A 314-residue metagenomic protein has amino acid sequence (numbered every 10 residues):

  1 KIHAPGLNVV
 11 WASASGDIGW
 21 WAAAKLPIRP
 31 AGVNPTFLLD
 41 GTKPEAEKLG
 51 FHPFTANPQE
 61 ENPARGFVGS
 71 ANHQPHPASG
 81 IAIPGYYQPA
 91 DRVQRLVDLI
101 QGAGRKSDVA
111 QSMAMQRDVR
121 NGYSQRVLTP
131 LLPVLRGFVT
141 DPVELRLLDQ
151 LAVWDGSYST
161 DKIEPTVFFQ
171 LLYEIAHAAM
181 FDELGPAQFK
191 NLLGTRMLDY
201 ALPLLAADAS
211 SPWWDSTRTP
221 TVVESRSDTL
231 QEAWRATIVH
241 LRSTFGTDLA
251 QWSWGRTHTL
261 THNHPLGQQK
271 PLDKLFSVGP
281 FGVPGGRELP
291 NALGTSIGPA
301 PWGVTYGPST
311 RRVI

Functional and structural regions predicted by a protein language model:
K1-T140, D149, V153-I314: C-terminal/peripheral segments of proteins
